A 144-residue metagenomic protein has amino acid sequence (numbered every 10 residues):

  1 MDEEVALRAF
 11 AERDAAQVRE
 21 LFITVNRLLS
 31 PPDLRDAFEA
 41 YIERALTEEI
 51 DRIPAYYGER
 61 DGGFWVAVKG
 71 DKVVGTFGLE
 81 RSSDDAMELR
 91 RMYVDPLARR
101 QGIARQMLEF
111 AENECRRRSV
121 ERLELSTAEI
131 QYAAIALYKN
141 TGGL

Functional and structural regions predicted by a protein language model:
V5, A9-R90, D95-L97, L108-F110 (+2 more regions): Acetyl-CoA-dependent GNAT
R8, R99, Y132, L144: Nucleotide phosphate-binding site architecture
E20, A136, N140: DNA-binding alpha-helical recognition surfaces that contact promoter or target DNA
G102: Conserved G/P- and acidic residue-centered "switch" motifs that form tight phosphate/ATP-binding loops in soluble
V120, K139-L144: Conserved acetyl-CoA-binding loop of GNAT-fold acetyltransferases
L125-A134: Conserved beta-strand-loop-alpha-helix junction that forms the acyl-donor binding cleft
